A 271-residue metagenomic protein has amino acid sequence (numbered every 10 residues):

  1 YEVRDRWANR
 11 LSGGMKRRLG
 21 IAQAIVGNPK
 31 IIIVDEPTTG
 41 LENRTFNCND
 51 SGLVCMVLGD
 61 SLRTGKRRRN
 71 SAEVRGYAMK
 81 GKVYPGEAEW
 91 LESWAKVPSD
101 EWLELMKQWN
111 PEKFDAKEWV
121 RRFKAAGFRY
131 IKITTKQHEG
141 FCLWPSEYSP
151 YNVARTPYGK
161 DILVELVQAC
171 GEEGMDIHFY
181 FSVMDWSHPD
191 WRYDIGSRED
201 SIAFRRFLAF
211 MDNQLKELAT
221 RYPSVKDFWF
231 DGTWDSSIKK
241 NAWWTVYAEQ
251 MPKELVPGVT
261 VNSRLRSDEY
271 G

Functional and structural regions predicted by a protein language model:
V3-R4: Signature (C-motif/LSGGQ) region and adjacent switch/coupling loops of ABC-type ATPase nucleotide-binding domains
W7-L11: Conserved ABC ATPase signature
S12-R18, N43: ABC ATPase nucleotide-binding domain "signature motif"
L19-A24: ABC ATPase nucleotide-binding domain "signature" region
G27: Conserved signature/switch motifs of ABC ATPase nucleotide-binding domains
I32-D35: Catalytic Walker B motif of ABC-type/P-loop ATPase nucleotide-binding domains
T38-T39: Short loop immediately C-terminal to the Walker-B catalytic DE motif in ABC-type ATPase nucleotide-binding domains
N47-G271: Mature catalytic domains of secreted/periplasmic carbohydrate-active enzymes
